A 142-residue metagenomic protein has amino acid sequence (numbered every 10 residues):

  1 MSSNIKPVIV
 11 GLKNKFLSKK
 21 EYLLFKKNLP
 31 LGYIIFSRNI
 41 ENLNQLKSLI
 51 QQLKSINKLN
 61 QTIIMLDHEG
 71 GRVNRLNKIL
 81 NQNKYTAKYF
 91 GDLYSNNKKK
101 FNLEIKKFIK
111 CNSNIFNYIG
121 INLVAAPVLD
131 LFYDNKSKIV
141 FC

Functional and structural regions predicted by a protein language model:
M1-L17: Boundary/entry segment of secreted carbohydrate-active catalytic domains
L17-I34: N-terminal glycine-rich anion-binding loops that anchor highly charged ligand groups
L29-C142: Enzymes and membrane/adaptor proteins characterized by extended Gly/Ser/Thr/Asp/Glu-rich, aromatic-dotted
